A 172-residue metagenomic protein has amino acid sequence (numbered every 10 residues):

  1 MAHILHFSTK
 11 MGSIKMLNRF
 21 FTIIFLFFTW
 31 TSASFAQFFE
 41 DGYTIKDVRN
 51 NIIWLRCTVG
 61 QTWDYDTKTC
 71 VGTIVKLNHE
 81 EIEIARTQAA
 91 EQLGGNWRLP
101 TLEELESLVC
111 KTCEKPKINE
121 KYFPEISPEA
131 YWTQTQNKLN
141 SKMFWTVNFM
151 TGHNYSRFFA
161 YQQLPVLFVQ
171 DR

Functional and structural regions predicted by a protein language model:
M1-L17: N-terminal secretory signal peptides that target proteins for export/translocation
F20-W30: Sec-dependent N-terminal signal peptides
T31-A36: Sec/Tat signal peptide C-region and signal peptidase I cleavage site
Y43, V48-R98, L102-L105, V109: Short aromatic-cysteine micro-motif
N51-W54, W132, F168: Bulky hydrophobic/aromatic "packing anchor" residues in well-ordered structure
E83-N96, L102-F149, R157, D171: An exposed tryptophan-centered "aromatic clamp" motif
N154-A160: Short, exposed beta-strand-loop hairpins at the edges of beta-sheets in extracellular/periplasmic proteins
Q163-R172: Short, low-complexity, Pro/Ser/Thr/Gly-rich segments in the mature regions of secreted, periplasmic
